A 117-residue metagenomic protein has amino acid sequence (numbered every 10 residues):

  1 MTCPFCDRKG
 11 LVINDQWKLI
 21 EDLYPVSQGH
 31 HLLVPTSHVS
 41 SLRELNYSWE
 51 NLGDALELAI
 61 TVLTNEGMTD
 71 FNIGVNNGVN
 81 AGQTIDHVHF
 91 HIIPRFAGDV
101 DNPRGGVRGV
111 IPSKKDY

Functional and structural regions predicted by a protein language model:
M1-Y117: HIT superfamily nucleotide-processing domains
